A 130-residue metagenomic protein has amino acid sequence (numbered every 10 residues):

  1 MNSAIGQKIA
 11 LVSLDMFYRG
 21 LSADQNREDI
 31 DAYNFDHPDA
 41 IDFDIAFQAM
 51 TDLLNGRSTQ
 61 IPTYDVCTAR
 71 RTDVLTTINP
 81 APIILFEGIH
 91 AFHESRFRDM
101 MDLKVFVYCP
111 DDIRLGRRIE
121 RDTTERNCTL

Functional and structural regions predicted by a protein language model:
M1-K8: A conserved segment at the C-terminal end of the G1
K8-V12, F106-Y108: Short hydrophobic/aromatic-enriched beta-strand-loop microsegments
A10-V12, R19-T68, I83: Conserved nucleotide-sensing/catalytic segment adjacent to the nucleotide-binding pocket in NTP-handling enzymes
S13-L14, G88: A secondary-structure boundary/capping signal
D15-F17, P110: Short, solvent-exposed coil/turn elements at secondary-structure transition points
A40-F47, R98, D112, N127-L130: Amphipathic alpha-helical transducer elements in NTP-driven molecular machines
T72-R126: ATP-dependent NMP and nucleoside kinases share a basic, alpha-helical "lid"
